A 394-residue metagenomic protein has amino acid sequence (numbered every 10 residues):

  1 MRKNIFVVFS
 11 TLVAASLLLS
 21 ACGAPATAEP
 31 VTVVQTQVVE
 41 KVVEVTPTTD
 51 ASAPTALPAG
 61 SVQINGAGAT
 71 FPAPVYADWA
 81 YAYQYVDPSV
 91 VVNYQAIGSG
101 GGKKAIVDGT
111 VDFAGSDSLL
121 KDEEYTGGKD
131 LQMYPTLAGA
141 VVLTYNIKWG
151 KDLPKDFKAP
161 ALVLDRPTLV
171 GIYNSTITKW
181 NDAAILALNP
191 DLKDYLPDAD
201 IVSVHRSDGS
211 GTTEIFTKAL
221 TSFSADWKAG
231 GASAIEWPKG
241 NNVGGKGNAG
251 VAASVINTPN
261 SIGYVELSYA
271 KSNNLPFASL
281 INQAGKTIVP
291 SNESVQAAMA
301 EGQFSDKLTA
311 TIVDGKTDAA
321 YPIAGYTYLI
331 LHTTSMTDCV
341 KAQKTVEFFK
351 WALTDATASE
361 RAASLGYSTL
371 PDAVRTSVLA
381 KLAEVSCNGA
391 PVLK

Functional and structural regions predicted by a protein language model:
M1-F9: Bacterial N-terminal signal peptides that target proteins for export
R2-K3, E40, V340: Generic cytosolic/nucleocytoplasmic N-terminal low-complexity/intrinsically disordered segments
V13: Extracellular adhesion/carbohydrate-binding repeat motifs centered on closely spaced tryptophans
S16-A21: C-terminal motif of bacterial Sec signal peptides marking the signal peptidase cleavage site
G23-A26: Bacterial signal peptide processing site
E29-T49: Serine/threonine-rich low-complexity intrinsically disordered regions
D50-K394: Flexible loop/hinge segments at secondary-structure junctions
